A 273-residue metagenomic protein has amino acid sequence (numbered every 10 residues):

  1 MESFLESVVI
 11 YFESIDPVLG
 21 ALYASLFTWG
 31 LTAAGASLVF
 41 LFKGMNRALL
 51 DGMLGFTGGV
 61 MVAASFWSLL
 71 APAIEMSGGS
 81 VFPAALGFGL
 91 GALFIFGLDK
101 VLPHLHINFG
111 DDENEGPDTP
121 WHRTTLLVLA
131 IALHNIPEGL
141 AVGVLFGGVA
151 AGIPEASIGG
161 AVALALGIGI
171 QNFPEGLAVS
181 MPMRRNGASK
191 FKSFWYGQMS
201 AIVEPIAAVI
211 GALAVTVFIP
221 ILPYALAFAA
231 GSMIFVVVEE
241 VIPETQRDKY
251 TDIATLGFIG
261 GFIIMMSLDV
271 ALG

Functional and structural regions predicted by a protein language model:
M1-G273: Intrinsically disordered, metal-sensing/regulatory segments
